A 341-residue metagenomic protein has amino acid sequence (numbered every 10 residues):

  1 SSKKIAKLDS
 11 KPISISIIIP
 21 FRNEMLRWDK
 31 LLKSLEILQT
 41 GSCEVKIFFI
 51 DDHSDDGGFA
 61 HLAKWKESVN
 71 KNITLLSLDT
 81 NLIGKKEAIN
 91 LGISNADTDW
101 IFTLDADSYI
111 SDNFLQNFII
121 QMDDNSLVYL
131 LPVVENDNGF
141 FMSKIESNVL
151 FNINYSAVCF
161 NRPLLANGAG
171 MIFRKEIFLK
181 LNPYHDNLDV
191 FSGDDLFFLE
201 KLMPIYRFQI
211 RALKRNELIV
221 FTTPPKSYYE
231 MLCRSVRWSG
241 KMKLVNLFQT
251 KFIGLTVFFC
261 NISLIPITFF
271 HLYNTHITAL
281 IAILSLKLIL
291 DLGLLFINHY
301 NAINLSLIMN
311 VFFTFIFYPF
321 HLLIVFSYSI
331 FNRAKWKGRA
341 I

Functional and structural regions predicted by a protein language model:
S1-K11, L295: N-terminal membrane-anchoring/stem segments of glycan-assembly enzymes
K33-E44: Short, acidic, metal-binding catalytic loop of nucleotide-sugar glycosyltransferases
D51-A60, T80-L82, S108: A conserved acidic beta->alpha catalytic loop
D56-G57, A106-I120: Acidic donor-binding/catalytic loop of UDP-sugar-dependent glycosyltransferases, especially processive GT2
S77, L82-A88, G92, F118-H185 (+5 more regions): Long helical/loop segments within the catalytic core of UDP-sugar-dependent glycosyltransferases, especially the large
I101: Short aromatic/hydrophobic "clamp" motif used to bind/position activated sugar donors
V128-L150, L179, P183-T250: Catalytic donor/gating beta->alpha subdomain of glycosyltransferases that bind UDP-sugars
I253-R333: Membrane-embedded multi-pass helical conduit in multi-pass membrane proteins, especially envelope-biosynthetic
